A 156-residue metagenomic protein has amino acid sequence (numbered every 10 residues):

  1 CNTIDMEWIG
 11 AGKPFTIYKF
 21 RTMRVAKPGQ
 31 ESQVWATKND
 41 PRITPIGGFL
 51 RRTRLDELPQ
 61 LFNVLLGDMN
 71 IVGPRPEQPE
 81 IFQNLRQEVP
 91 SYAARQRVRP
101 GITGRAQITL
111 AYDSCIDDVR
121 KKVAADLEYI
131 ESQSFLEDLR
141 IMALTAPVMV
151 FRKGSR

Functional and structural regions predicted by a protein language model:
C1-R156: Conserved small/aromatic sequence motifs within transmembrane helices
